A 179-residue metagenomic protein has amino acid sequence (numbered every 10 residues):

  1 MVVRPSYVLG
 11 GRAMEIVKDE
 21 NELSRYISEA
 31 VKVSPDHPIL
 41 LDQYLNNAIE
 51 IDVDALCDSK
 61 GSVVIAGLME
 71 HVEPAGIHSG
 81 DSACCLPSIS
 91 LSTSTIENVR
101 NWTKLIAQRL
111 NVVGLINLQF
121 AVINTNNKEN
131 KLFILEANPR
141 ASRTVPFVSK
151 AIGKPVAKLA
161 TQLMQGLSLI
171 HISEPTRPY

Functional and structural regions predicted by a protein language model:
M1-I39, N46, C57-S62, T93-K104: Active-site nucleotide/adenylate-binding loops and adjacent lid/helix of ATP-dependent enzymes
V2-S28, I49-D52, V72-L91, R143-V148: Glycine-rich phosphate-binding loop of ATP-grasp-fold ATP-dependent ligases
I27-V33, P38, Q43, C84-N127 (+1 more regions): A long amphipathic alpha-helix within ATP-dependent nucleotide-binding catalytic cores
D42-Q43, I51-C57, N111-V145, A160: Conserved metal-phosphate-binding beta-hairpin within the catalytic cores of diverse ATP-dependent phosphoryl-transfer
Q43-L45, L68-M69: Beta-strand->loop->alpha-helix junctions that form or flank phosphate-binding loops in nucleotide-handling enzymes
C57-T103, P139-Q162: ATP-dependent carboxylate/phosphate-activation module, predominantly the ATP-grasp catalytic core and closely related
L159, G166-L169: Flexible helix-coil linker/hinge segments at domain or subdomain boundaries
I170-Y179: Single conserved hydrophobic/aromatic residue that forms the stacking wall/gate of nucleotide- or nucleobase-binding
